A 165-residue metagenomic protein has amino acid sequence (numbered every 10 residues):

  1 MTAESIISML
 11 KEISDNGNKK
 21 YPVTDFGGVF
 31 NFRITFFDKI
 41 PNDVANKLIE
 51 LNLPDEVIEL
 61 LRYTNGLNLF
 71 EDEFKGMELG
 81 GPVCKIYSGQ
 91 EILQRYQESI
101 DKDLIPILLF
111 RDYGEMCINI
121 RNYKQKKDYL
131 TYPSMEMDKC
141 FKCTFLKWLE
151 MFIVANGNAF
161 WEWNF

Functional and structural regions predicted by a protein language model:
M1-E115: A surface-exposed partner-binding patch
P106-E115, I153-F165: A broadly tuned preference for mixed-charge, low-complexity surface segments
E115-R121: Short, surface-exposed beta-strand/loop micro-motifs that present aromatic residues
R121, K127-W163: A recognition module on extended beta-rich or small alphabeta surfaces enriched in W/G with H and D/E
